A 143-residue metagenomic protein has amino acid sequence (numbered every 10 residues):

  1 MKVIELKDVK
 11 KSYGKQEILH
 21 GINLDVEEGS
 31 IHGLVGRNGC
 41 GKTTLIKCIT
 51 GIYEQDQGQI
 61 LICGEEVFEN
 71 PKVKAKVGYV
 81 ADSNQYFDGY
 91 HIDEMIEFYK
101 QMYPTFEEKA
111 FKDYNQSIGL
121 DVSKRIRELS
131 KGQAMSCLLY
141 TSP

Functional and structural regions predicted by a protein language model:
Q16-E17, P71: Short coil-to-beta microelement around the adenine-binding A-loop and adjacent beta1/P-loop entry of ABC ATPase
V35-R37: The feature captures the beta-strand-to-loop junction immediately N-terminal to the Walker
T50: Helix-to-loop junction immediately C-terminal to a conserved catalytic motif
G58-V73: Conserved ABC transporter NBD signature motif
A81-C137: ABC-family P-loop ATPase nucleotide-binding domains
Y140-P143: Conserved small/polar residues in nucleotide/adenosyl-binding loops
